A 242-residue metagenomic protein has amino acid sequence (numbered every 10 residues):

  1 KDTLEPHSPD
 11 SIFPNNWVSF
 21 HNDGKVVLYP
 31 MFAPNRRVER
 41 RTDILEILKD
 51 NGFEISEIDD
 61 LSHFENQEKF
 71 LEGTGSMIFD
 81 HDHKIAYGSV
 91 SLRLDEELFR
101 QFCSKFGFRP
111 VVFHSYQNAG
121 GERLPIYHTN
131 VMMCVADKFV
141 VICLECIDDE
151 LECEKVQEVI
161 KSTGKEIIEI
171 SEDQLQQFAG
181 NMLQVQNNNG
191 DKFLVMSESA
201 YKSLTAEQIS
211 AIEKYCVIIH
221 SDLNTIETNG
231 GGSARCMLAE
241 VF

Functional and structural regions predicted by a protein language model:
K1-F242: The feature marks the mature, well-folded catalytic cores of soluble enzymes
